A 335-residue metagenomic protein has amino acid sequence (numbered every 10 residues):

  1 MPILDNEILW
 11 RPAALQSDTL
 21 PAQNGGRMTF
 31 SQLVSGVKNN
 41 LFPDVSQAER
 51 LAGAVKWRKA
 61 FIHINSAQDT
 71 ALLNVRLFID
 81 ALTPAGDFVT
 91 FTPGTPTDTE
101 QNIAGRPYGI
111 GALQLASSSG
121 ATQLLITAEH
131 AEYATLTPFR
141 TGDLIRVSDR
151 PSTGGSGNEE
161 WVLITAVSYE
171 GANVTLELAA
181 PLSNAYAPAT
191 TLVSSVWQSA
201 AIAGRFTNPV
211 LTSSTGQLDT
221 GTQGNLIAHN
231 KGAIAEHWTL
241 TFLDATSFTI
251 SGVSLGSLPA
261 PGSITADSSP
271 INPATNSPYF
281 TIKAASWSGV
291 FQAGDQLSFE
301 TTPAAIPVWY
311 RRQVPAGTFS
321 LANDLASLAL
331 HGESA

Functional and structural regions predicted by a protein language model:
M1-A116, L144-S148, S156, A187-V196 (+1 more regions): Long, small/polar-residue-biased beta-strand-and-loop interaction regions
M1-N24, G142-I145, I164, E170 (+4 more regions): Membrane engagement elements in two modes
F42, E49, T122-T135, L178 (+1 more regions): Short alpha-helix capping/helix-loop boundary micro-motifs
A52, P138-T141, A293: Short, flexible surface segments
V55-K59, A121-L125, N173, H237 (+2 more regions): Intrinsic-disorder/low-complexity, polar/charged segments enriched in Ser/Thr/Lys/Arg/Asp/Glu/Gln
A67-Q68, L82, A166-V174, A245 (+1 more regions): Short, conserved beta-turn/loop elements at beta-strand boundaries and strand-helix junctions
T97-P188, V196-E236: Autoprocessing Asn-cyclization modules and mimics
G109-S119, L192-A304: Polar low-complexity, Ser/Thr/Gly/Ala/Asp/Asn-rich disordered segments used for subunit assembly and tip/surface
